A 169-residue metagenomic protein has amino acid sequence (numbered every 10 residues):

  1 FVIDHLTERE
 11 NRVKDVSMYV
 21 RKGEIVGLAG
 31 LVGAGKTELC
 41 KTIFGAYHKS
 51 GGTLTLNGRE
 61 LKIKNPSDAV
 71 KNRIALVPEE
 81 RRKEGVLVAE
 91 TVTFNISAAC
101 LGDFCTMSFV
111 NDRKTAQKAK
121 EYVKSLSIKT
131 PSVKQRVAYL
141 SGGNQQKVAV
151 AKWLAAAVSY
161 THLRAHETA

Functional and structural regions predicted by a protein language model:
I3-R21, G52: Conserved beta-strand
V26-A34: The feature captures the beta-strand-to-loop junction immediately N-terminal to the Walker
C40-L140: Conserved P-loop NTPase catalytic core
L140-K147: ABC ATPase nucleotide-binding domain "signature motif"
V150: Hydrophobic anchor residue at the start of the ABC signature
A157: Conserved catalytic motifs of ABC-family nucleotide-binding domains
H162-A165, A169: Single conserved hydrophobic/aromatic residue that forms the stacking wall/gate of nucleotide- or nucleobase-binding
